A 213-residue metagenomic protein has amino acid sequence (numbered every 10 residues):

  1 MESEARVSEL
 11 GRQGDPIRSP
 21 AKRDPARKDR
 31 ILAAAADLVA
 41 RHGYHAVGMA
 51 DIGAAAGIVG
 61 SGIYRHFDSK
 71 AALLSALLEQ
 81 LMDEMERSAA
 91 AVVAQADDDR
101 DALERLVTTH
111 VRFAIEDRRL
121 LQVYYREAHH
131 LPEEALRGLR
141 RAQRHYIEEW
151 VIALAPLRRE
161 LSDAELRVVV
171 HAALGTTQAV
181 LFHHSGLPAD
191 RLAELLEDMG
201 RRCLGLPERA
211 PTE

Functional and structural regions predicted by a protein language model:
M1-A26, A210-E213: N-terminal intrinsically disordered/low-complexity leader segments
E4-R6, L10, S162-H183, R191-C203: Hydrophobic alpha-helical segments that form the core of small-molecule binding pockets and/or dimer interfaces
R27-A35, I52, L77-L81, M85 (+1 more regions): Generic hydrophobic, amphipathic alpha-helix propensity
R30, A34-A72: Helix-turn-helix
A36-V39, M85-E86, L103-V107, A114 (+4 more regions): Short, structured motif recognition centered on aromatic/hydrophobic residues
A76, A90-E116: Hydrophobic alpha-helical connector segments
A114-E134, F182: Amphipathic alpha-helical segments used for helix-helix packing
E133-R158, R167-V168, E194: Amphipathic alpha-helical packing segments from all-alpha helical-bundle domains
